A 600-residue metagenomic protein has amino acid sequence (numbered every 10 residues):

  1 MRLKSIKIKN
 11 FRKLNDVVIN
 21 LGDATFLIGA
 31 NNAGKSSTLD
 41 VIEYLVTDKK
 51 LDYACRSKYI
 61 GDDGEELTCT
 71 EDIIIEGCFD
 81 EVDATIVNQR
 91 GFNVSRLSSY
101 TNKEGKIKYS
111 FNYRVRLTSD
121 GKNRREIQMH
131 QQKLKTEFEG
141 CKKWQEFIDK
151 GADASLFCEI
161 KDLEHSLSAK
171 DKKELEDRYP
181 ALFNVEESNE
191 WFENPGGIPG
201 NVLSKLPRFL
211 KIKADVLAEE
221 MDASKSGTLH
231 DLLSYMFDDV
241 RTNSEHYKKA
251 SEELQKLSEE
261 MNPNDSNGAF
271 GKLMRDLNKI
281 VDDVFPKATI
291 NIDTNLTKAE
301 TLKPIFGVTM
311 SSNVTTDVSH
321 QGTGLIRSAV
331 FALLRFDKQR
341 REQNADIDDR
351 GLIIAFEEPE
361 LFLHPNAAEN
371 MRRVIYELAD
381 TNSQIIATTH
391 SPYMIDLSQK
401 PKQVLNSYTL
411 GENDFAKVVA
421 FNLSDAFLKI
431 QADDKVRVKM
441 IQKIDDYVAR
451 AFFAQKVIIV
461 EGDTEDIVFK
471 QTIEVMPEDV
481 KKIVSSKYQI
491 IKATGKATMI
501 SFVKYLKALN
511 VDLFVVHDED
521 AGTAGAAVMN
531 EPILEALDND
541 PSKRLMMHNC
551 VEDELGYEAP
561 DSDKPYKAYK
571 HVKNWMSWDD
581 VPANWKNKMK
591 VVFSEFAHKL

Functional and structural regions predicted by a protein language model:
M1, I441-I459, D463-L600: Acidic, Mg2+-coordinating catalytic modules of nucleic-acid enzymes
M1-T47, K303, T309-Y447, A527-V528: Switch/communication elements of ASCE P-loop NTPase nucleotide-binding domains
T25, F79-D83, V115-G121, V314: Beta-strand elements of well-folded, non-transmembrane domains
D40-I107: Conserved P-loop NTP-binding catalytic core
Y59-D63, S98-Y100, V185-V202, N291-D293 (+2 more regions): Short alpha-helical segments and helix-capping/turn motifs at coil-helix boundaries
V94-D239: Electropositive, glycine-dotted interaction segments that contact anionic polymers or phosphate-rich ligands
L206, L210, A214-F356: Extended helical coiled-coil dimerization/tether regions that scaffold and oligomerize large DNA-maintenance assemblies
D215, T389-P392, G411, G462-D463 (+1 more regions): A short beta-strand-to-loop transition that corresponds to the Sensor-1 phosphate-sensing loop of AAA+ P-loop ATPases
